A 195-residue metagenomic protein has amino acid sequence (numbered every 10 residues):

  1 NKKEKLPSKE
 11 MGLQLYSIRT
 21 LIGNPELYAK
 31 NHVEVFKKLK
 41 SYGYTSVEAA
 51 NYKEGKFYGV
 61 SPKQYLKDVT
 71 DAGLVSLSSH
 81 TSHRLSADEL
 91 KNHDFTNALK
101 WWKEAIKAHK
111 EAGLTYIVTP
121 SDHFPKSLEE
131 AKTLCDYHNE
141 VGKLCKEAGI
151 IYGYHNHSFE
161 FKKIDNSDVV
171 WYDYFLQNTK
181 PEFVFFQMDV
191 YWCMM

Functional and structural regions predicted by a protein language model:
N1-K3, K53, E129, T133-E140 (+1 more regions): Generic detector of contiguous secondary-structure segments
N1-T115, K146, I150: N-terminal pre-domain/capping segments
S17-R19, N51-K53, S82-L85, H123-P125 (+2 more regions): Active-site-proximal loop/turn and secondary-structure-junction residues that shape catalytic pockets, frequently
I22, K56, K163-I164, M195: Short, function-defining helix-loop hinge/capping sites that tune catalysis or transport
E26, S167-V169, M194-M195: Short gly/ser/thr-rich secondary-structure transition/capping motifs
Y44-E54, P181-M194: Extended hydrophobic secondary-structure segments
A87-F186: Active-site acidic/histidine proton-transfer and metal-coordination neighborhood in alpha/beta enzyme cores
